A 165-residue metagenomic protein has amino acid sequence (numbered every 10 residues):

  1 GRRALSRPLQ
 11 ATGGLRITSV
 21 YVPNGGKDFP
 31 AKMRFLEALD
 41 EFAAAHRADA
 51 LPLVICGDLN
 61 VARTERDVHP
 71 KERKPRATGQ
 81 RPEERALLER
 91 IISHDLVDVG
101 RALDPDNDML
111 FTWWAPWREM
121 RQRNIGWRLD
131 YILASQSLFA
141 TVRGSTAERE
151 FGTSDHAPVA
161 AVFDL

Functional and structural regions predicted by a protein language model:
G1-K27: Structured beta-strand-rich core segments of catalytic domains in phosphoester-bond hydrolases
G1-S6, R128-D130, H156-A160: Short hydrophobic/aromatic beta-strand or adjacent loop that forms the aromatic wall/cage of a ligand/substrate-binding
R3-A4, P116-Q122, T146-E150: Short, P/G- and charge-enriched loop/turn segments at secondary-structure junctions
L15-I17, L138-T141: Short helix-loop capping/hinge motifs at secondary-structure junctions, enriched in acidic/polar residues
Y21-L36, E72-A77: Surface-exposed cleft-lining segments at the edges of enzyme active sites
E37-I125, L129: Metal-dependent phosphoesterases centered on the DNase I-like endonuclease/exonuclease/phosphatase
T146-L165: Surface polyanion/phosphate-binding segment centered on an Asp-His-Pro turn
